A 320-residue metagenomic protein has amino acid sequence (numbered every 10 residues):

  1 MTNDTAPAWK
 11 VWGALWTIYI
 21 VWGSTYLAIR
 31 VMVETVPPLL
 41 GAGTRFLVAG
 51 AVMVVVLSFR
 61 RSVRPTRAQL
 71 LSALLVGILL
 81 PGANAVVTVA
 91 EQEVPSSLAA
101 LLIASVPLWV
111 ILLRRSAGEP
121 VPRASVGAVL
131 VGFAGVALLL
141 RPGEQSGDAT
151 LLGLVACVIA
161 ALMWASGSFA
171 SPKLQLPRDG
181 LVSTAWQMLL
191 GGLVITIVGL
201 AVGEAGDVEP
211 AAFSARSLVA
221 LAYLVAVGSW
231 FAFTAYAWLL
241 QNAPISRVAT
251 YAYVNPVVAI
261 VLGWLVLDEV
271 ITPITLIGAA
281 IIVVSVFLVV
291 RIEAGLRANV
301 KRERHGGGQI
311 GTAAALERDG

Functional and structural regions predicted by a protein language model:
T2-D4, F46, P142, S217 (+1 more regions): C-terminal-most transmembrane helix of multi-pass membrane proteins
P7-W12, T35-L39, G43, P65-L70 (+4 more regions): Juxtamembrane helix-entry segments on the extracytoplasmic side of multipass membrane proteins
V21, T25-Y26, V54-I103, V110 (+2 more regions): Specific transmembrane alpha-helical segments of multi-pass solute transporters/efflux pumps, especially DMT/EamA
S24, A28-V31, T35, V48-T66 (+4 more regions): Membrane-interface helix-cap regions at the ends of transmembrane helices in multi-pass membrane proteins
L40-A51, L79-L80, N84-V126, V136 (+2 more regions): Specific alpha-helical transmembrane segments that line the substrate/conduction pathway and gating interfaces
A42-T44, A99-S105, A170-L193, V225-L265: Helix-helix packing/entry segments at the starts of transmembrane helices
M53, L74, L80, S105 (+6 more regions): Hydrophobic transmembrane alpha-helices of multi-pass small-molecule transport proteins
M53, W109-L112, S116, V129 (+5 more regions): Transmembrane alpha-helical segments that form core, pore/gating elements of small-molecule transporters/exporters
